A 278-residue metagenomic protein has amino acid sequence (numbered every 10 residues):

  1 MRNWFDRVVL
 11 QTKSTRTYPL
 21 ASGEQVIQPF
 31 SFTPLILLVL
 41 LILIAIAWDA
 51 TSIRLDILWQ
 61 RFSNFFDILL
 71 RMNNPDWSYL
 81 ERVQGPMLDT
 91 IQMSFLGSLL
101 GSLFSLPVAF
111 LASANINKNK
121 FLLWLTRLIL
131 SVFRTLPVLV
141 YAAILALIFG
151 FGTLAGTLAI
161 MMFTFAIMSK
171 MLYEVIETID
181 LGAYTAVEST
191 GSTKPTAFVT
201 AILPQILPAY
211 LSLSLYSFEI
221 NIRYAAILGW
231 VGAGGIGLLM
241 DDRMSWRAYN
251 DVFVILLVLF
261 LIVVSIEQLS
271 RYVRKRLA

Functional and structural regions predicted by a protein language model:
M1-L99, L106, L111: N-terminal, non-cleaved signal-anchor transmembrane helix
F32, F253-A278: C-terminal transmembrane helix and the adjacent membrane-cytosol boundary/short C-terminal tail of inner/organellar
Q84-Q92, T126-F133, L215, E219 (+1 more regions): Alpha-helical membrane-interface segments at transmembrane helix boundaries
S98-L106, F110, A114, L139 (+7 more regions): Hydrophobic positions within alpha-helical transmembrane segments of bacterial inner-membrane proteins
V108-A142, M171-E174: Cytoplasmic-entry segments and transmembrane alpha-helices of multi-pass inner-membrane transporters
L130-T164: Generic hydrophobic transmembrane alpha-helix motif, especially the helices
L147, I222-L259, A278: Glycine-rich helix-loop "coupling/hinge" segments at transmembrane-helix boundaries in multipass transporters
T153-I202, P208-S217, Q268: Membrane-cytosol interface at the C-terminal ends of specific transmembrane alpha-helices in multi-pass membrane
